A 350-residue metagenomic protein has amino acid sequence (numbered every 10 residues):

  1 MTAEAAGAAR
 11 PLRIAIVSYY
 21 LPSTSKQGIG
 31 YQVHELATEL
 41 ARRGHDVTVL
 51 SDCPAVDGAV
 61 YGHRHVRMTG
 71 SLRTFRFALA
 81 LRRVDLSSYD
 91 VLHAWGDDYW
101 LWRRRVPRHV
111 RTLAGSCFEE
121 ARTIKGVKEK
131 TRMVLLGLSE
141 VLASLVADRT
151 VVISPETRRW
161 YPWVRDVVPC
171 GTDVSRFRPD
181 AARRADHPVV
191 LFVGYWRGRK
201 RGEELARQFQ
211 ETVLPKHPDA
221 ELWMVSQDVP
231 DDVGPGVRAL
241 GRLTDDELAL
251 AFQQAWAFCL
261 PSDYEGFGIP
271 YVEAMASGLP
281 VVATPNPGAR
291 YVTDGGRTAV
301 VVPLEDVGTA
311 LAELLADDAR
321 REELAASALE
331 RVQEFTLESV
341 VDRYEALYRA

Functional and structural regions predicted by a protein language model:
V91-H93, R103-T123, T150-V151: Active-site proximal beta-strand in glycosyltransferases
K130-T150: Membrane-proximal helix-turn-helix segments that form the acceptor-binding/catalytic region of lipid-linked
E156, G171: Carbohydrate-associated surface elements
A181-K200, A206-Q210: Conserved donor-binding/catalytic core segment of Leloir-type glycosyltransferases
S226-A249: Nucleotide-activated donor-binding/catalytic signature segment of Leloir-type glycosyltransferases, i.e., the conserved
R242, D294-D306, E313-A319: Conserved acidic donor-binding segment of nucleotide-sugar-dependent glycosyltransferases
D263: Aromatic "clamp/platform" in nucleotide-sugar-dependent glycosyltransferases that forms part of the donor/acceptor
P280-A283: Short hydrophobic beta-strand element within catalytic cores of glycosyltransferases and related nucleotide-activated
